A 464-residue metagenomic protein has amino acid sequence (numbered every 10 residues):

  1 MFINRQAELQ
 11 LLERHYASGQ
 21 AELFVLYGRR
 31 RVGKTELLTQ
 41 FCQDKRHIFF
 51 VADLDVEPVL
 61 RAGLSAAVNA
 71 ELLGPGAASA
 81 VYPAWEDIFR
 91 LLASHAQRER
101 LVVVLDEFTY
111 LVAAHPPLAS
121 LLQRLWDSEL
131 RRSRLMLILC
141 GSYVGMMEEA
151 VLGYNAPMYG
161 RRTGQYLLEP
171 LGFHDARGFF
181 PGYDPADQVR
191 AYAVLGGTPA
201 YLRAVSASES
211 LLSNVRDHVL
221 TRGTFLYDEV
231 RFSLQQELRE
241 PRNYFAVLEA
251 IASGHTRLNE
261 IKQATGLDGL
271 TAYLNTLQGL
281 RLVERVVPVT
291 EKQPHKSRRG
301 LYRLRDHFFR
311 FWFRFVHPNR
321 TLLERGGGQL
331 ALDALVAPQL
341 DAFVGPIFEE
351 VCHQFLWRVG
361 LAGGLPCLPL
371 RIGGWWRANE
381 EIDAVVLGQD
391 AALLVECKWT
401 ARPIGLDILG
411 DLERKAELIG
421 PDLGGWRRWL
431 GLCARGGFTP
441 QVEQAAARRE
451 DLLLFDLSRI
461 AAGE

Functional and structural regions predicted by a protein language model:
M1-Q329, D333-A334: Phosphate-binding site recognition
K296-E464: A cross-kingdom feature that marks ATP-driven nucleic-acid transaction machinery
